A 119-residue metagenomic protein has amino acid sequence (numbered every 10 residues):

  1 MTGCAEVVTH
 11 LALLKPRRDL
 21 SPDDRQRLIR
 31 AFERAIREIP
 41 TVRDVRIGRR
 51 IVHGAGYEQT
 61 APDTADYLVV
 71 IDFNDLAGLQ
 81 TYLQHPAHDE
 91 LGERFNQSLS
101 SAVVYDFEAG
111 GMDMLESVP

Functional and structural regions predicted by a protein language model:
M1-Y67, N74-T81, E108-P119: Short S/T/G/P-rich N-terminal loop/turn motif that feeds into the first structured element of a domain
D63-A65, G92-G111: A short, terminal or domain-edge coil/loop segment
L76-Q97, S101-A102: C-terminal structural segments of small proteins and small subunits
